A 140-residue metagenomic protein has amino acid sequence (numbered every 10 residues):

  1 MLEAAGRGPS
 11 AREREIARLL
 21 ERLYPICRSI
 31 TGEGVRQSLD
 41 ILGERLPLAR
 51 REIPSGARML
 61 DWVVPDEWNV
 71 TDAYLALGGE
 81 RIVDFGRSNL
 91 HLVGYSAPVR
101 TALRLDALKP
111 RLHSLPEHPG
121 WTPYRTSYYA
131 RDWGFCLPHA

Functional and structural regions predicted by a protein language model:
M1-A140: N-terminal hydrophobic/helix-forming segments and targeting peptides
